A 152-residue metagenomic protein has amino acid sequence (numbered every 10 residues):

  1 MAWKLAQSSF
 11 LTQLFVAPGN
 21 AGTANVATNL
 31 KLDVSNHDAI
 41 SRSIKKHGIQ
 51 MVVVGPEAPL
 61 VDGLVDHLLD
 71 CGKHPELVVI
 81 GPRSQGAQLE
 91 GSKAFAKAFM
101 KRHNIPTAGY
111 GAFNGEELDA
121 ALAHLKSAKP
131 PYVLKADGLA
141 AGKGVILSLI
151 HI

Functional and structural regions predicted by a protein language model:
M1-P82: ATP-binding N-terminal substructure of ATP-dependent carboxylate-amine bond-forming enzymes
N20-A21, E117, G138-A140: Glycine-rich beta-alpha junction loops
N25-V26, Q88-A94: Short, charged, surface-exposed secondary-structure boundary motifs
N36, S92, E116-L118, I150: Acidic/polar helix N-cap motif
V52, I150-I152: Conserved small/polar residues in nucleotide/adenosyl-binding loops
L69, L77-R83, E90, A96-F99 (+1 more regions): Glycine/small-residue-rich loop that forms an oxyanion/phosphate-binding "nest" at active or ligand-binding sites
T107-A112, Y132-I150: Glycine-rich phosphate-binding loop of ATP-grasp-fold ATP-dependent ligases
